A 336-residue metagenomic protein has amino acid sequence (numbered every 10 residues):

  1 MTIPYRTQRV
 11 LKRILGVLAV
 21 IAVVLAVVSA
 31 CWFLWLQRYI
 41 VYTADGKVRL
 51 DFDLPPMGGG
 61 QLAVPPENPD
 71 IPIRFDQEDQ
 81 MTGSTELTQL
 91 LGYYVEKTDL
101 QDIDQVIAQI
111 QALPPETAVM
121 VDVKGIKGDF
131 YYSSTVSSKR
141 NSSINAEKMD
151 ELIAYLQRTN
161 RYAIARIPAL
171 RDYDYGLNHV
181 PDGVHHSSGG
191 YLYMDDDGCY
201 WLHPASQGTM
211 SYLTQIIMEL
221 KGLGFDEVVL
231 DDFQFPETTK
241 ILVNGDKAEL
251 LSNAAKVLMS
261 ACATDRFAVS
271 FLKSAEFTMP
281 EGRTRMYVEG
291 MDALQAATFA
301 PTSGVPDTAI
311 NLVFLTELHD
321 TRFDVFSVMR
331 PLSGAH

Functional and structural regions predicted by a protein language model:
M1-I14: N-terminal Lys/Arg-rich, disordered targeting/topogenic segments
L15-W32: Hydrophobic membrane-insertion alpha-helices, especially the h-region of bacterial N-terminal signal peptides
F33-K47, R283-H336: Substrate-binding cleft of secreted/luminal carbohydrate-active enzymes
P72-D76, G125-P168, T238-R266: Aromatic-lined substrate-binding rim segments of carbohydrate-active enzymes
G83-T98, L170-M218: Active-site-adjacent "subsite" loops/lids of carbohydrate-active enzymes
Y94, Y162-D172, V229-D231, A248-M291 (+1 more regions): Aromatic-lined carbohydrate-recognition surfaces of secreted/lumenal glycan-active proteins
D104-F130, E219-D231, R283-M286: Catalytic domains of carbohydrate-active enzymes, especially glycoside hydrolases
A118, I144-Y193: Glycine-rich, aromatic-flanked loop segments that form ligand/cofactor-binding clefts across common enzyme folds
